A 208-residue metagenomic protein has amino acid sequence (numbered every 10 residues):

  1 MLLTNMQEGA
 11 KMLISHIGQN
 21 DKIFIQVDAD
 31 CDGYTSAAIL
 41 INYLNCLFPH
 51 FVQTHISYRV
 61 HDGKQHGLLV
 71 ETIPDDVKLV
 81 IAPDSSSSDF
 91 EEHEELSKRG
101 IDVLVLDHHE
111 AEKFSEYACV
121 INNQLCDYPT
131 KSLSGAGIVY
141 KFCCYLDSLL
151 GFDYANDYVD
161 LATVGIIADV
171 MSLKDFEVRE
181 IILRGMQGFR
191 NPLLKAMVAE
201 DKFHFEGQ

Functional and structural regions predicted by a protein language model:
M1-Q208: Replace "Mg2+/Mn2+-dependent" with "divalent metal-dependent
